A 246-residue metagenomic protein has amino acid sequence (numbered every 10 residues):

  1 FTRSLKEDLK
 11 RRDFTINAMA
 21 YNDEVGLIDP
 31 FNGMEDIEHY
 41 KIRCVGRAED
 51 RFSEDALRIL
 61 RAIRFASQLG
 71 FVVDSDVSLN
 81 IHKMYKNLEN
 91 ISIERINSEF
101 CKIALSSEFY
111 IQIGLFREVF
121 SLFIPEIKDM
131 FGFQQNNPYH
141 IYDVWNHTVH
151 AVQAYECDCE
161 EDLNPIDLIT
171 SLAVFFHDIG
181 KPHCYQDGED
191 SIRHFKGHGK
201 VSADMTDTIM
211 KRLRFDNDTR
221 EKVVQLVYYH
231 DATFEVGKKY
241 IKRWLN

Functional and structural regions predicted by a protein language model:
F1-N246: Catalytic cores of the polymerase beta-like nucleotidyltransferase superfamily and closely associated nucleotide
